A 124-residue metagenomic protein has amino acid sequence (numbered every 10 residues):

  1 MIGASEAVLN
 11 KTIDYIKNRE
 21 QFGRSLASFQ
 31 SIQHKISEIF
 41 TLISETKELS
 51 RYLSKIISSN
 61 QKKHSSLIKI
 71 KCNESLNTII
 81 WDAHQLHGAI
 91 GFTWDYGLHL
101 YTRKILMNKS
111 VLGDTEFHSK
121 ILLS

Functional and structural regions predicted by a protein language model:
M1-S124: Alpha-helical interface subdomain recognition
